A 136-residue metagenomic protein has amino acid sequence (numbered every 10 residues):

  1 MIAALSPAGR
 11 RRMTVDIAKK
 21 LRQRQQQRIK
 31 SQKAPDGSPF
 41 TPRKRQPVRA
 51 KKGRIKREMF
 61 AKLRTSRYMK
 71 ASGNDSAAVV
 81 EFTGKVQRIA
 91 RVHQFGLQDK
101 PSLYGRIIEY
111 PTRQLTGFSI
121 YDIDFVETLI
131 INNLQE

Functional and structural regions predicted by a protein language model:
M1-E136: Short, Lys/Arg-rich flexible segments
